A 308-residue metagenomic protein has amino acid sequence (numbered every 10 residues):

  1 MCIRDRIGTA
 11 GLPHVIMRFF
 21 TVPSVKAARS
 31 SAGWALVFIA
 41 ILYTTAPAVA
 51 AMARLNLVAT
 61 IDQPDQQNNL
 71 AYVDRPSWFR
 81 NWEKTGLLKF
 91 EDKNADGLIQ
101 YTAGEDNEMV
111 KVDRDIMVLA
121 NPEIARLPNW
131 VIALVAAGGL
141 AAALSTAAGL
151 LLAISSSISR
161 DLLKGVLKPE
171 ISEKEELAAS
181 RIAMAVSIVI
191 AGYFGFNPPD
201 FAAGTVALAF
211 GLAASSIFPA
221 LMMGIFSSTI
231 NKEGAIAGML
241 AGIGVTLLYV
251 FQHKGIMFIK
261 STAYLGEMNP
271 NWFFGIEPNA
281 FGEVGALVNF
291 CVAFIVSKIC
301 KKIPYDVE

Functional and structural regions predicted by a protein language model:
R4-E308: Membrane-embedded helix-loop-helix hairpins and adjacent transmembrane boundary segments in multi-pass transporters
